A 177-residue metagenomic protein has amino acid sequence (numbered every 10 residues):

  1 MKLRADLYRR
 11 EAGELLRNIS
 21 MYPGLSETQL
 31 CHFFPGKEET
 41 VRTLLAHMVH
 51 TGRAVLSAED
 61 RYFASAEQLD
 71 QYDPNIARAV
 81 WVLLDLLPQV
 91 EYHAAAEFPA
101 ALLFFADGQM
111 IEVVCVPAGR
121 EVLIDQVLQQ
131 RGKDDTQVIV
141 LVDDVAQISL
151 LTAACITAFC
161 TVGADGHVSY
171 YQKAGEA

Functional and structural regions predicted by a protein language model:
M1-L15, D73: Short alpha-helical segments that sit at the start of domains
L3, L7, N18, Y22 (+1 more regions): Conserved aromatic-histidine-acidic binding/catalytic patches
Y8, H50, A154-T157: Generic signature of intrinsically disordered, low-complexity, basic-rich segments and short cationic peptides
R10, E14, L25, E39-T43: Short, well-structured alpha-helical interface segments that form or flank functional binding sites
E14-M21, L25, F33, H50-V127: Nucleic-acid-binding surface
T28: Residues within the helices of the helix-turn-helix
P35-H50: Short amphipathic alpha-helical interaction segments
L84-A177: Electrostatic, structured charged patches in enzyme active sites and in nucleic-acid/phosphate-binding
